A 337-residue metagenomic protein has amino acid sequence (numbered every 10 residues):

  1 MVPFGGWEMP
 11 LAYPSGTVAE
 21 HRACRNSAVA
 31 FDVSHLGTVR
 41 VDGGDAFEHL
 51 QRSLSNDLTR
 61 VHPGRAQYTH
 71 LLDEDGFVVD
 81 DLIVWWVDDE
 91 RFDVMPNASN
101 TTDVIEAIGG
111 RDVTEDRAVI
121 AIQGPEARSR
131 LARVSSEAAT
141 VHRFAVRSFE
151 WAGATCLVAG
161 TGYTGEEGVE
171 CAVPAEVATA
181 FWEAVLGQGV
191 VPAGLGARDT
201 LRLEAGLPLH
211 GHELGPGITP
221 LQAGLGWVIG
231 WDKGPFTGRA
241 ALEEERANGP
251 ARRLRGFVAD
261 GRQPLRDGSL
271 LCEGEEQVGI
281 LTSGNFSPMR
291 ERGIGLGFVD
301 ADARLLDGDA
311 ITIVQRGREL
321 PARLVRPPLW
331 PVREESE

Functional and structural regions predicted by a protein language model:
M1-G5, M9-A12, W85-E337: Conserved, structured C-terminal
M1-L72, F77, G196: Acidic, proline/glycine-enriched N-terminal capping motif
T17-N26, L71-D81, E106, E150-L157 (+1 more regions): Short amphipathic beta-strand starts and helix->beta connectors
D32, D81, E170: Acidic active-site catalytic centers that drive phospho-/nucleotidyl reactions and related ester hydrolyses
R60-V104: Well-ordered mid-protein domain cores that form the structural environment of catalytic cofactors
